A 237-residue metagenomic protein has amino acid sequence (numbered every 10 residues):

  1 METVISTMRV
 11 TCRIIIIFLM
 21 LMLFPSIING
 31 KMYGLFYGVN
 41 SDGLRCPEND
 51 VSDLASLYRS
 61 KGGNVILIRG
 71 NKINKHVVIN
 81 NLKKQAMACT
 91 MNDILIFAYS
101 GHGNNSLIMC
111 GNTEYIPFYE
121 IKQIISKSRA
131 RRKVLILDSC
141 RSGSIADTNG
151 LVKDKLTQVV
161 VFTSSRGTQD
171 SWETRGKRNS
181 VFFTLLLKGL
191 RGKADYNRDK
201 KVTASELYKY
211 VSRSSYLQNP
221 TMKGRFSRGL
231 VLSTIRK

Functional and structural regions predicted by a protein language model:
M1-C12: N-terminal secretory signal peptides that target proteins for export/translocation
V10, I14, F226-G229: Positively charged, low-complexity intrinsically disordered regions
I14-L23: Bacterial N-terminal signal peptides
S26-K237: Cysteine endopeptidase catalytic domains of the caspase/legumain-like
